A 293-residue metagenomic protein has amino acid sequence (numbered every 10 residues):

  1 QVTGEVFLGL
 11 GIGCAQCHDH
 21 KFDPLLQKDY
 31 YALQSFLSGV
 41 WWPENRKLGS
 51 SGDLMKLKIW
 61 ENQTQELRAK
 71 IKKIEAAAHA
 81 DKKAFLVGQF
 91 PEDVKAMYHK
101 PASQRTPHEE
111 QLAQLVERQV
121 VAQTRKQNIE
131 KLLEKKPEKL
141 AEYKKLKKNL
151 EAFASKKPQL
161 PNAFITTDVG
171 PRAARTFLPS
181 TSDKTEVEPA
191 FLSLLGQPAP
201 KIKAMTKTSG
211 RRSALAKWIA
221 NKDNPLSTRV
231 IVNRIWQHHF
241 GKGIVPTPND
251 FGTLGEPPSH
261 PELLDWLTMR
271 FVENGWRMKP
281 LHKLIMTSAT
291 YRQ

Functional and structural regions predicted by a protein language model:
Q1-Q65: Sequence context surrounding c-type heme c attachment/ligation sites in exported
T3, P24, Q65-I74, F85 (+3 more regions): Primarily short, surface-exposed interaction patches in extracytoplasmic proteins
H79-L86: Amphipathic, heptad-repeat alpha-helical segments
